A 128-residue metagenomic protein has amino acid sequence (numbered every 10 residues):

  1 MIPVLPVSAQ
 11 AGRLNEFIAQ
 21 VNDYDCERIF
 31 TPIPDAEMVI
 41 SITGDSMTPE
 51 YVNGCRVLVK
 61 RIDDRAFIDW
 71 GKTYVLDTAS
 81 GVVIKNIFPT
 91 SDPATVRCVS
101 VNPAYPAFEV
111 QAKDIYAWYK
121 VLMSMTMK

Functional and structural regions predicted by a protein language model:
M1-N53, D63-A66, M125-K128: Short, positionally conserved secondary-structure boundary motifs
P3, S41, L58, V83-N86 (+1 more regions): Residues located in well-ordered beta-strands
D45-T48, I62-R65, A79-V82, D92-P93 (+1 more regions): Short, charged/polar surface micro-motifs in flexible loops or helix N-caps
V59-K60, L76: A generic structural signal for residues embedded in beta-strands
I68-W70: Short Pro/Gly-enriched beta-strand edge/turn motifs at strand-loop
N86-K128: Glycine- and charge-enriched low-complexity intrinsically disordered segments
